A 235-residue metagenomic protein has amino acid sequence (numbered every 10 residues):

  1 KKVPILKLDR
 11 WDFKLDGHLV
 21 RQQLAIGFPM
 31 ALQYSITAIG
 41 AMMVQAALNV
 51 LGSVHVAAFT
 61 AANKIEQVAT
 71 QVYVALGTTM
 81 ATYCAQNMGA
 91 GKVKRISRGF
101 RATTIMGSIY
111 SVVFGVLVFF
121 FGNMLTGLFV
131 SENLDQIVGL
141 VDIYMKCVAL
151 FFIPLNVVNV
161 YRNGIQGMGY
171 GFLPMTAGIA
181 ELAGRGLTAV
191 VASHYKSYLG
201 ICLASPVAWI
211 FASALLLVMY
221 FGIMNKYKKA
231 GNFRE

Functional and structural regions predicted by a protein language model:
K1-F28, C84-L150, A192-E235: Short alpha-helical transmembrane segments in multi-pass integral membrane proteins
V3-P4, V54, G171: A general structural signal for well-ordered secondary-structure junctions
D12-M43, L48, V68, V72 (+4 more regions): Hydrophobic faces of transmembrane alpha-helices in multi-pass small-molecule transporters and flippases across diverse
L19, A31, M43-V44, H55 (+3 more regions): Hydrophobic alpha-helical segments typical of transmembrane helices and their membrane-interface/capping positions
S35-K64, V68, Q86-N87, M124-L134 (+1 more regions): Helix-terminus/linker motif at the lipid-water interface of multi-pass membrane proteins
A58-G122, L155-A177: Small-residue-rich hydrophobic transmembrane alpha-helices
V74-G77, V148-G167, L173-T188, I201-L217: Short runs within selected transmembrane alpha-helices of multi-pass transporters and secretion channels
